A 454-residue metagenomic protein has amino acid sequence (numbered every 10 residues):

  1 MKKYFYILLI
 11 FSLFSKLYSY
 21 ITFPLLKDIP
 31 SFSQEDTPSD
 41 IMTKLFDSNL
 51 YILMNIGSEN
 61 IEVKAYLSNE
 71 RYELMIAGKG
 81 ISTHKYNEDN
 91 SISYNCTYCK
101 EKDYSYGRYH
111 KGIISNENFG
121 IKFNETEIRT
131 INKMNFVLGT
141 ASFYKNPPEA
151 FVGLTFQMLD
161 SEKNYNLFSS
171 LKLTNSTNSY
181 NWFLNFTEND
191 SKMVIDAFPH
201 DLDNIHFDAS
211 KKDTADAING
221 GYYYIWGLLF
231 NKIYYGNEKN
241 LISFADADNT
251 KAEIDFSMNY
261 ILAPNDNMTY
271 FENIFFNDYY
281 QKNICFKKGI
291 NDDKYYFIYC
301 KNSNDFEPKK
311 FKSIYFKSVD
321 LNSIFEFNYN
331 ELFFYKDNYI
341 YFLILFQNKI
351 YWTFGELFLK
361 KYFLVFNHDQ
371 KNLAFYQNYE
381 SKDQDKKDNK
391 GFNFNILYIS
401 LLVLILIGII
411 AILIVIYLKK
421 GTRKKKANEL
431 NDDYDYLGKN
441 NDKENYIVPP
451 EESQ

Functional and structural regions predicted by a protein language model:
K3-S19: Cleavable N-terminal signal peptides of Sec/SRP-targeted secreted and luminal proteins
Y20-F46, G120-D246, Y339-L343: Aspartyl protease catalytic domain
Y20-L26, V137-S142, I195, A247-D248 (+3 more regions): Aspartic protease catalytic domain
K44-F136, T140-P147, K288-K294: Signature of the N-terminal lobe/flap region of pepsin-like aspartyl proteases
M54-I56, V63-S68, L74-I76, F151-V152 (+4 more regions): Short hydrophobic beta-strand that contains or immediately precedes a catalytic carboxylate
S68, I114, F119, G153 (+5 more regions): A residue-level signal for conserved active-site and pocket-lining positions in enzyme catalytic cores
M75-G80, N95, D103-Y104, P148-L171 (+4 more regions): Short beta-strand-centered segments at strand-helix junctions
K251-I284, K288, K294: Extracytoplasmic, non-cytosolic globular domains
